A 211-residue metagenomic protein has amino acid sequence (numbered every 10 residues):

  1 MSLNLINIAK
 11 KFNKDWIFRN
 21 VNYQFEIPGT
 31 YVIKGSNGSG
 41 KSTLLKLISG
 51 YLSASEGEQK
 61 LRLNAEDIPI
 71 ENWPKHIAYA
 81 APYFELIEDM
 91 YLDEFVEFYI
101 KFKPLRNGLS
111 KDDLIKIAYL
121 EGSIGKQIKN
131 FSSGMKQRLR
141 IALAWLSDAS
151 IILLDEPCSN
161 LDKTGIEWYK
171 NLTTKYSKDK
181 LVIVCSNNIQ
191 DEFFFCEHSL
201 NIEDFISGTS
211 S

Functional and structural regions predicted by a protein language model:
L3, F18-N20: Conserved structural motif at the start of ABC-family nucleotide-binding domains
N37, D155, D162: ABC-family nucleotide-binding domains
S49: Helix-to-loop junction immediately C-terminal to a conserved catalytic motif
A65-A78: ABC ATPase NBD coupling module
Y83, E88-P104: Q-loop/switch helix immediately C-terminal to the Walker
G108-I124: Conserved ABC ATPase "signature" region
I141: Hydrophobic anchor residue at the start of the ABC signature
